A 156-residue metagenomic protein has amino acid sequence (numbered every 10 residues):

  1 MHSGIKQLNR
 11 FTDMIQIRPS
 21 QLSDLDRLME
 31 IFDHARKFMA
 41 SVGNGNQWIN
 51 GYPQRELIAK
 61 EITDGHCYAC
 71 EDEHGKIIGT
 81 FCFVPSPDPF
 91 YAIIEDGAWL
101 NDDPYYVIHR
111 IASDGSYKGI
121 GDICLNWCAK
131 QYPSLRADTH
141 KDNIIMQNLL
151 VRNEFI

Functional and structural regions predicted by a protein language model:
H2-D13: Short, Lys/Arg-enriched N-terminal segments with co-localized hydrophobic residues within the first ~10-30 amino acids
I15, G75-T80, Y106: Glycine-rich phosphate/pyrophosphate-binding loop shared by adenosine-nucleotide-utilizing enzymes
Q16-E30: A short beta-loop-alpha structural element at the N-terminal edge of CoA-dependent acyl/N-acetyltransferase catalytic
R36-E56: Conserved GNAT-fold acetyl-CoA-binding loop/helix
A69, K76-S86: Conserved beta-strand in the GNAT
C82-S116: Conserved acyl-donor/pantetheine-binding loop and adjacent beta-alpha core of acyl/acetyltransferases and related
Y117-K130, Q147-R152: Conserved acetyl-CoA-binding loop-helix of GNAT-fold acetyltransferases
Q131-D142: Conserved GNAT acetyl-CoA-binding A-motif
